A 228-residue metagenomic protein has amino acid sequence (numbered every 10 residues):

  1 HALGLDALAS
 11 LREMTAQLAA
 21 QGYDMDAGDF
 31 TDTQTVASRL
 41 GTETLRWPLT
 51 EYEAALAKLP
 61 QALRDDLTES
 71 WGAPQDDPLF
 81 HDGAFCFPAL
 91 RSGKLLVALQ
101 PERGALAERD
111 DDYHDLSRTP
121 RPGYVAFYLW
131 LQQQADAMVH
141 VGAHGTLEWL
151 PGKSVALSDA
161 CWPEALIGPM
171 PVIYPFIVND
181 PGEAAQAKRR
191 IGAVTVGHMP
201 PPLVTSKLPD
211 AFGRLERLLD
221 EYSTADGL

Functional and structural regions predicted by a protein language model:
H1-L99: Extended, H/D-rich, highly charged conserved domains that either
L5-T31, T35, L96-V97, A107-T224: Catalytic or ion-translocation cores adjacent to nucleophile or general acid/base/metal-coordination motifs in diverse
G227-L228: Terminal low-complexity/disordered tails
